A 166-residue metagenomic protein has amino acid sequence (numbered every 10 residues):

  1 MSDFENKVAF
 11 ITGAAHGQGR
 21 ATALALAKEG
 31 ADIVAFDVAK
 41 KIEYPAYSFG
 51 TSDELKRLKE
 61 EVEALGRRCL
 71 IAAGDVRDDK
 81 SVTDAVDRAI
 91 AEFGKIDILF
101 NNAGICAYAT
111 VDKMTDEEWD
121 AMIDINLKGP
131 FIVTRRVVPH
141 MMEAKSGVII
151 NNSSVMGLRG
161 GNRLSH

Functional and structural regions predicted by a protein language model:
S2-V38: Canonical Rossmann dinucleotide-binding motif of NAD(H)/NADP(H)-dependent dehydrogenases/reductases, specifically
A31-R57: Conserved glycine-rich Rossmann-like NAD(P)H-binding loop of the short-chain dehydrogenase/reductase
S52-K56, A73-A85, D116: The beta1-alpha1 cofactor-binding region of Rossmann-like NAD(H)/NADP(H)-dependent oxidoreductases
C106, M114, G160-H166: Active-site loop-to-helix junction immediately N-terminal to the catalytic Tyr of the SDR YXXXK motif in Rossmann-fold
T110-V111, E118-I123: Substrate-binding pocket helix/loop in short-chain dehydrogenase/reductase
T134-R135: A short, exposed helix-loop element centered on a Lys and neighboring polar residues
S154: Residue(s) in the substrate-gating loop at a strand-loop-helix junction that position the organic substrate next
